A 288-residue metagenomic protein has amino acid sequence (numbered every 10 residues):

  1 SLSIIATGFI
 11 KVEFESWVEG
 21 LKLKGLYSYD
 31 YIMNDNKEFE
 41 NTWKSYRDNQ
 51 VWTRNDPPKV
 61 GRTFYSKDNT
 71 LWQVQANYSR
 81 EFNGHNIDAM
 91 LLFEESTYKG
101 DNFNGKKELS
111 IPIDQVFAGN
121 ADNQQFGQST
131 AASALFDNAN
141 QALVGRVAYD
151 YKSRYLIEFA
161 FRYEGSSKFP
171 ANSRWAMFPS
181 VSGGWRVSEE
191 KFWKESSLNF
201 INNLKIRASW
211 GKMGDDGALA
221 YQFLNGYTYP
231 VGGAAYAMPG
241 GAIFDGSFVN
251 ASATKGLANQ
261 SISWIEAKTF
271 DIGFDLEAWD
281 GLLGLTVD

Functional and structural regions predicted by a protein language model:
S1-E40, W52-D288: Extracellular/periplasmic, surface-exposed regions of secreted and cell-surface proteins
